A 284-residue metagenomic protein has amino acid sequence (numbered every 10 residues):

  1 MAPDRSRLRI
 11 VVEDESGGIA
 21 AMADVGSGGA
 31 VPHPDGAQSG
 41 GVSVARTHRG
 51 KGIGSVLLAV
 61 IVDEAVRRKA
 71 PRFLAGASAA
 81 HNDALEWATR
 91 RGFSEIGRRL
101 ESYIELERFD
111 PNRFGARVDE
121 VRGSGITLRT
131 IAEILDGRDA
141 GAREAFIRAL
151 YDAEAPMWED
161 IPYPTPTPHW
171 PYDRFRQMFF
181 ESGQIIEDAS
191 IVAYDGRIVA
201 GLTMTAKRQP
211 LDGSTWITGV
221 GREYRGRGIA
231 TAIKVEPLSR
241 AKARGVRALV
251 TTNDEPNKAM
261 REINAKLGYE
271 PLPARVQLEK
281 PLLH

Functional and structural regions predicted by a protein language model:
M1-L8, A23-H33, W158-G213, I217-V220: A conserved beta-strand-loop-helix scaffold within acyl/acetyltransferase catalytic domains
M1-R5, I10-I19, R117-H169: Short amphipathic alpha-helix that is part of the acyltransferase structural core
S16-A21, D83, I96, E187 (+2 more regions): Glycine-rich acetyl-CoA-binding "A-motif" of GNAT/NAT acetyltransferases
S39-R49, T218-R225: A short, internal acetyl-CoA/4′-phosphopantetheine-binding micro-motif in the GNAT/acyltransferase core
G40-V42, F73-A77, T215, L249-N253: Conserved hydrophobic beta-strand within the GNAT/NAT acetyltransferase core sheet that lines the active-site cleft
R46, G50-A140, V276-K280: Acyl-donor-binding surface of acyltransferase catalytic domains
G50-D63, R90, V220, G226-S239 (+2 more regions): Conserved acetyl-CoA-binding loop-helix of GNAT-fold acetyltransferases
F93-P111, A189, S239, R244-H284: Active-site/acyl-donor-binding loops of N-acyltransferases
